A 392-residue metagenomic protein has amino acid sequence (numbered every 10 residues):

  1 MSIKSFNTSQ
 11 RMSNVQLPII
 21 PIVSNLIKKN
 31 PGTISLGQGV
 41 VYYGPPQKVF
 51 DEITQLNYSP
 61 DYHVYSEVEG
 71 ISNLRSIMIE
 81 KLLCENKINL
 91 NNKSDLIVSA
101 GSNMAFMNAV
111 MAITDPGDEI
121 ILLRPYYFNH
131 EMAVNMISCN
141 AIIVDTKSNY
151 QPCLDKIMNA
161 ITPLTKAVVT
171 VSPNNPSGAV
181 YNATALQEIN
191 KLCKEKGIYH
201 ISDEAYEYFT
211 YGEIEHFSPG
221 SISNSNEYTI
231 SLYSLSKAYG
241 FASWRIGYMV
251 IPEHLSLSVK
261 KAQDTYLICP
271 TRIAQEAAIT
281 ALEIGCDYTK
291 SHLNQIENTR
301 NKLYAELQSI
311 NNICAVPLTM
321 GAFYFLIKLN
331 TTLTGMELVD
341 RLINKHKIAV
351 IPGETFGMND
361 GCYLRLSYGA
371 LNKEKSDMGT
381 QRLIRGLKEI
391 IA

Functional and structural regions predicted by a protein language model:
I3-K4, S9-G101, N108, A281-I284 (+1 more regions): N-terminal small-domain helix-loop-helix segment of the aminotransferase-like
N30, I137, E195-K196, H346 (+1 more regions): Helix C-cap/helix->beta junction micro-motif
M111-T170: PLP-dependent aminotransferase-like
D118, C139, E195-Y199, N226-E227: A short helix->loop->beta-strand "cap" motif at the edges of active sites that frequently abuts
S148-E215: Active-site phosphate-binding strand-loop segment of PLP-dependent enzymes
M158, T332, R341-V350, F356-A392: PLP-dependent enzyme catalytic core of the Aspartate aminotransferase-like
E227-E297, N301-E306, L387: Conserved core segment of the aminotransferase class I/II
I279, Q295-Y304, V316-K328, D360: Conserved glycine-rich beta-strand-loop-beta hairpin in the small C-terminal domain of fold type I
